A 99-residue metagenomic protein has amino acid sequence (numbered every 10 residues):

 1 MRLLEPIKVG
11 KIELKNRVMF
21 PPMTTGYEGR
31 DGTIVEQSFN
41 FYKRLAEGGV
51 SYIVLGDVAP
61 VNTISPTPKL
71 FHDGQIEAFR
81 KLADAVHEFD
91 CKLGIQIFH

Functional and structural regions predicted by a protein language model:
M1-H99: Flavin-dependent oxidoreductase catalytic cores
